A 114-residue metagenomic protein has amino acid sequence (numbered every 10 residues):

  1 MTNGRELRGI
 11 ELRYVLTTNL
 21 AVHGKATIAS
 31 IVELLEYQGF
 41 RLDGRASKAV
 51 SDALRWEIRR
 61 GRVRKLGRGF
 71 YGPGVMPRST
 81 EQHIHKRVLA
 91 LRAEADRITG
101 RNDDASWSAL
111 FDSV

Functional and structural regions predicted by a protein language model:
M1-N19, R41-V114: Phospho-regulated, low-complexity intrinsically disordered regions of nuclear gene-regulatory and chromatin-associated
T18-A21, E36: Short, locally clustered residues in the helix-turn-helix/winged-helix DNA-binding domain
H23-A26, R45: Residue-level signal for short amphipathic helical patches enriched in basic/charged and nearby hydrophobic residues
A26-E36: Short acidic, hydrophobic short linear motifs in intrinsically disordered regions
